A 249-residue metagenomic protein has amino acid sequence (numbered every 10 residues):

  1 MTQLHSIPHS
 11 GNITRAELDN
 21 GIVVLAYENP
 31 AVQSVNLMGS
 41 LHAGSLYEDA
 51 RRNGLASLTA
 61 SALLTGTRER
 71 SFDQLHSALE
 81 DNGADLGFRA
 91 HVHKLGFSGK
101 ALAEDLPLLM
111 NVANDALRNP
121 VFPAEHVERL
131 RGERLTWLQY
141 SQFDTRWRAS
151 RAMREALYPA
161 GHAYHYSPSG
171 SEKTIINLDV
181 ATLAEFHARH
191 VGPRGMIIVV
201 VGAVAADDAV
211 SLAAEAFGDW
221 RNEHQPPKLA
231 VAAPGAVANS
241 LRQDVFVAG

Functional and structural regions predicted by a protein language model:
M1-Q3, I22, Y47-E48, A56-L63 (+2 more regions): A broad, low-specificity signal for short, low-complexity segments enriched in glycine/proline and polar/charged
M1-V35: N- or domain-start disorder-to-order transition segments that initiate the globular core
I7-S10, D81, G235-A238: Short solvent-exposed loop/turn micro-motifs enriched in small/polar/acidic residues
N12, N20-I22, Q33-L37, H93-L95 (+2 more regions): Envelope-exposed proteins and targeting segments
E17, E28, Q74-K228, A232-P234: Charge-rich, well-structured scaffold segments of protease-associated domains
G21, E28-L79, M153: Active/ligand-binding-proximal structured segments within catalytic/core domains that scaffold catalytic residues
Y27-Q33, L37-A43, Q225-G249: His/Glu-based metal-binding/catalytic segments typifying zinc-dependent metallopeptidases
P30-V32, N53, A90-V92, V191 (+1 more regions): Short coil/turn motifs at beta-sheet boundaries
